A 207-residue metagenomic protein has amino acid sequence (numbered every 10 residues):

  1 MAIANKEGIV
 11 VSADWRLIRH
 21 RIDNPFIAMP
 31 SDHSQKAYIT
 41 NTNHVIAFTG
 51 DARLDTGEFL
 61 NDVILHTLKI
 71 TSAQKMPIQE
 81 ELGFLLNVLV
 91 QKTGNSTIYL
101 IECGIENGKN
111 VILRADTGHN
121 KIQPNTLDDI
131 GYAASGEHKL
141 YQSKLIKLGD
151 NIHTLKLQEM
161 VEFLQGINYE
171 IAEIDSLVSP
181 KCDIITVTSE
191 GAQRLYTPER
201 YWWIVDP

Functional and structural regions predicted by a protein language model:
M1-P207: N-terminal nucleophile
